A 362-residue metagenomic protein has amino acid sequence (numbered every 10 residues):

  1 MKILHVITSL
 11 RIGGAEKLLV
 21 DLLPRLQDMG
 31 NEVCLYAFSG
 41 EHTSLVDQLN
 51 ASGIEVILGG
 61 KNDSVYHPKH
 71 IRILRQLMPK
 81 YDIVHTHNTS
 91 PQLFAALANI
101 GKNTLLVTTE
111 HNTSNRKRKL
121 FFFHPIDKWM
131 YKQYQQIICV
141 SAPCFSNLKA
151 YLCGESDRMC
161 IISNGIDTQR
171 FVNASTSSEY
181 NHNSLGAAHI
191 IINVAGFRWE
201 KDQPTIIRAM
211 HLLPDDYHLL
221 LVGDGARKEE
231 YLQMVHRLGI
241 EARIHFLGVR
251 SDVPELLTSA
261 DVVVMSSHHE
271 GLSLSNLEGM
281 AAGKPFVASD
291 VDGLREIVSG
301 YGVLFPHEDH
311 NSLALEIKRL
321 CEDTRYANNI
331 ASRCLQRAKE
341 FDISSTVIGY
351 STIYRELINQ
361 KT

Functional and structural regions predicted by a protein language model:
H5-H67: N-terminal strand-loop element at the rim of the active site of nucleotide-sugar-dependent glycosyltransferases
G13-P24, H189, N193-L212, A226-L232 (+2 more regions): A conserved mid-protein helix/loop that constitutes part of the nucleotide-sugar donor-binding site
D63-V65, S146-Y151, D157-R158, S163-H182 (+2 more regions): Acidic anion/phosphate-binding donor-loop and adjacent secondary structure in glycosyltransferase catalytic cores
M78, V107-Q135, C153-G154: A conserved, positively charged/aromatic
T86-L93, E110: Short His-centered aromatic/hydrophobic patch
L232-G248: Nucleotide-activated donor-binding/catalytic signature segment of Leloir-type glycosyltransferases, i.e., the conserved
V249, H268: Aromatic "clamp/platform" in nucleotide-sugar-dependent glycosyltransferases that forms part of the donor/acceptor
A288, V303-H310, R319-T324: Conserved acidic donor-binding segment of nucleotide-sugar-dependent glycosyltransferases
